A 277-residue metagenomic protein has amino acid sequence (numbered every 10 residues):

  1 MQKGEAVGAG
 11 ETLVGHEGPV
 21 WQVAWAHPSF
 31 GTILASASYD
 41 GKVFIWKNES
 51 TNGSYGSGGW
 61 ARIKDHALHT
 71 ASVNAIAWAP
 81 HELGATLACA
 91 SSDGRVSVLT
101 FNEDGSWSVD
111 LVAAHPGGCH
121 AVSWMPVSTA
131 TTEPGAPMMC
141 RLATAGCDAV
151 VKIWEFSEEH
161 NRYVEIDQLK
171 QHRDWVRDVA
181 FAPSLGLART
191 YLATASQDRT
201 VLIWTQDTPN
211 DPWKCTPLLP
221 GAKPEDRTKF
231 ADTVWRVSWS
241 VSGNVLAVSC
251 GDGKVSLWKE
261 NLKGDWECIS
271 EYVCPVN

Functional and structural regions predicted by a protein language model:
M1-Q2, V23, V43-N48, I76 (+6 more regions): WD40-repeat beta-propellers
M1-T12, S50-T51: Beta-propeller domains
A9, P19, F30-I33, R62 (+10 more regions): WD40/WD-repeat beta-propeller blade-loop signature
L13-V20, H66-V73, V112-C119, M125-P126 (+3 more regions): WD40/WD-repeat beta-propeller blade N-cap
A24-G31, A77-G84, S123-M139, A180-R189 (+1 more regions): Loop/turn segments within WD40 beta-propeller blades
S36-D40, N48, C89-D93, F101 (+3 more regions): Conserved strand-to-loop turn within each blade of WD40 beta-propeller repeats
G56-S157: Solenoidal tandem-repeat scaffolds enriched in leucines and small polar residues
A130, R177, P183, L187-T190 (+2 more regions): Terminal intrinsically disordered, low-complexity extensions flanking WD-repeat/beta-propeller proteins
